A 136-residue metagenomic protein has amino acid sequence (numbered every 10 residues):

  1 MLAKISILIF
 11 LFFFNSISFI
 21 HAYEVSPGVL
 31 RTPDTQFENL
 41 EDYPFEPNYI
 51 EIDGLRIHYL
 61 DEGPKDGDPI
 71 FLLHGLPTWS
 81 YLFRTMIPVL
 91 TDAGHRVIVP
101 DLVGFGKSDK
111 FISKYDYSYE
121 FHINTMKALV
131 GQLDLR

Functional and structural regions predicted by a protein language model:
M1-I5: Positively charged n-region of N-terminal signal peptides that target proteins for export
S6-S16: Bacterial N-terminal signal peptides
F19-N48: An N-terminal hydrophobic leader/cap segment in hydrolases
F37, Y43-F45, W79-S80, F105 (+1 more regions): Tryptophan-centric aromatic hotspots in well-structured domains and transmembrane helices
F45-E46, L82-T85, F121-A128: Alpha-helical elements of Rossmann-like donor-binding domains used by nucleotide-donor carbohydrate transfer enzymes
I52-D53, L60-E62, D92, L102-R136: Active-site loop/oxyanion-hole signature of alpha/beta-hydrolase fold enzymes
L55, E62-K107: Conserved HGGG/HGGXW glycine-rich cap/lid loop of the alpha/beta-hydrolase fold
